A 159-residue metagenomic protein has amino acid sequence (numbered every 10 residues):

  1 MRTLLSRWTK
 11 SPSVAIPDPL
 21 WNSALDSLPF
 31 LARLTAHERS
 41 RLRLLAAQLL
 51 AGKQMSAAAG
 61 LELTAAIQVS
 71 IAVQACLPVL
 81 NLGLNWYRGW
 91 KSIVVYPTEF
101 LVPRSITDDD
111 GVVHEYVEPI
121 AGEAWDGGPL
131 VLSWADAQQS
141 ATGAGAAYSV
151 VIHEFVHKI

Functional and structural regions predicted by a protein language model:
M1-T98, D109: N-terminal low-structure segments adjacent to metalloprotease catalytic domains across cellular compartments
T35, A146-I159: Active-site recognition of the HExxH zinc-binding catalytic motif
G60, P78, I120-A124, K158-I159: Short, surface-exposed, polar/charged, turn-prone segments marking secondary-structure boundaries
G89-S149: Active-site scaffold of zinc-dependent metalloenzymes
